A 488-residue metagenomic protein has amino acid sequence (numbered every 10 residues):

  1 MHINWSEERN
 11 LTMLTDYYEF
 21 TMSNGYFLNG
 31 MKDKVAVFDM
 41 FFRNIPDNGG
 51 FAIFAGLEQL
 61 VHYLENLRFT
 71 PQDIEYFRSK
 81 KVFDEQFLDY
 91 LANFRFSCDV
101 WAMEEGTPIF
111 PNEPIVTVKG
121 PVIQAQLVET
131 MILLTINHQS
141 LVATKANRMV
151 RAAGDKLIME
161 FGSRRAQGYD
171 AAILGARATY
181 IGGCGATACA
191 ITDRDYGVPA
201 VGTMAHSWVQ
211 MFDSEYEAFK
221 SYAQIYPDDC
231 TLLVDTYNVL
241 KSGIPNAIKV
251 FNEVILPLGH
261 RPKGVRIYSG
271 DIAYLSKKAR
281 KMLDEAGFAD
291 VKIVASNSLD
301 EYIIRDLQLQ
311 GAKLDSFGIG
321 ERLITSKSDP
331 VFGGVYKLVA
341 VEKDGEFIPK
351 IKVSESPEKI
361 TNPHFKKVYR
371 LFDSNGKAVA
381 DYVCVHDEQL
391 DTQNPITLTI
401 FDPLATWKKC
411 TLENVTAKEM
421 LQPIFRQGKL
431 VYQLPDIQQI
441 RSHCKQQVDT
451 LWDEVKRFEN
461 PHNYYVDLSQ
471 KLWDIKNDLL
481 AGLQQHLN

Functional and structural regions predicted by a protein language model:
H2-K34, F38, N48-G49, A286 (+2 more regions): Gly/Ser/Thr/Ala-enriched C-terminal appendages of enzymes
H2-K34, N44-P46, V82, L88-S97 (+7 more regions): Buried, small/hydrophobic-residue-enriched core segments of structured protein domains
A36-A92, W101: N-terminal, Lys/Arg-enriched amphipathic/low-complexity engagement segments that precede the first folded domain
E75-Y76, T144-R148, G162, K456-N463: Short coil/turn segments at secondary-structure boundaries
K80-L88, G168, I396-L404: Short, positively charged
G202, T231, V294, D315-G318: Short hydrophobic alpha-helical runs that function as membrane-insertion/retention elements
H206, S296, G320: Residue-level "edge-of-site" marker
